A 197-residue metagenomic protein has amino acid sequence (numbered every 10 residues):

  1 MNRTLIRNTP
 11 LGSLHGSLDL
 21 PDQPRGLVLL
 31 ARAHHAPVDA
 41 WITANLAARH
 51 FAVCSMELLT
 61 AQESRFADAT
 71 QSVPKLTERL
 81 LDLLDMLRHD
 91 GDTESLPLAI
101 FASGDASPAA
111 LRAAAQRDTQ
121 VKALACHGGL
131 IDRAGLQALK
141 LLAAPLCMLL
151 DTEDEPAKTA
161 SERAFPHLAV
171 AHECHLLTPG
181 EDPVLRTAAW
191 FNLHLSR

Functional and structural regions predicted by a protein language model:
R7-L96: Serine-hydrolase catalytic machinery in alpha/beta-hydrolase-like enzymes
G91-A106, L124: Alpha/beta-hydrolase fold nucleophile elbow
P108-A113, G135: Hydrolases whose catalytic domains are alpha/beta-hydrolase-1, hotdog thioesterase, or metallo-beta-lactamase-like
T119-I131: A conserved short beta-strand
L142-A143, M148-L150: Short beta-strand/loop motif that positions the catalytic acidic residue of the alpha/beta-hydrolase fold
T152-A157: Acidic catalytic loop of the alpha/beta-hydrolase fold
E162-E181: Catalytic histidine neighborhood in serine/cysteine hydrolases with alpha/beta-hydrolase-type architecture
G180-R197: Catalytic active-site module of serine/aspartate enzymes centered on a nucleophile-bearing elbow/loop
